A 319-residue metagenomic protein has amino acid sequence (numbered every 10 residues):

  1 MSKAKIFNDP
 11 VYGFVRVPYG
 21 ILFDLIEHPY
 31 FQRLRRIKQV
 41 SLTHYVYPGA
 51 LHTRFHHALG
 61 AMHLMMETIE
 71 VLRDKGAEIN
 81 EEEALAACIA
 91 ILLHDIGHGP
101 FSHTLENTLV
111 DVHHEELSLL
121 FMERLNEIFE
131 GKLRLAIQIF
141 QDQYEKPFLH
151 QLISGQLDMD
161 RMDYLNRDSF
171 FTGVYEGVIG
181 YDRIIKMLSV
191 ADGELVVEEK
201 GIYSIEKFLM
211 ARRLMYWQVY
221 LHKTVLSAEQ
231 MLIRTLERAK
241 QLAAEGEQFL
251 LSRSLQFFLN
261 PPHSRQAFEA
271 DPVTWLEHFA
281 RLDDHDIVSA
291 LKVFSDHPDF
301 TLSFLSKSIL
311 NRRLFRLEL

Functional and structural regions predicted by a protein language model:
M1-A86, P100, T104-L319: Histidine-centered, transition-metal-coordinating active-site segments
A87-L92: Short alpha-helical catalytic segment bearing the HExxH-like zincin motif of zinc-dependent metalloproteases
L93, G97-H98: Short active-site segment of divalent metal-dependent hydrolases/proteases that encodes the spacing between
